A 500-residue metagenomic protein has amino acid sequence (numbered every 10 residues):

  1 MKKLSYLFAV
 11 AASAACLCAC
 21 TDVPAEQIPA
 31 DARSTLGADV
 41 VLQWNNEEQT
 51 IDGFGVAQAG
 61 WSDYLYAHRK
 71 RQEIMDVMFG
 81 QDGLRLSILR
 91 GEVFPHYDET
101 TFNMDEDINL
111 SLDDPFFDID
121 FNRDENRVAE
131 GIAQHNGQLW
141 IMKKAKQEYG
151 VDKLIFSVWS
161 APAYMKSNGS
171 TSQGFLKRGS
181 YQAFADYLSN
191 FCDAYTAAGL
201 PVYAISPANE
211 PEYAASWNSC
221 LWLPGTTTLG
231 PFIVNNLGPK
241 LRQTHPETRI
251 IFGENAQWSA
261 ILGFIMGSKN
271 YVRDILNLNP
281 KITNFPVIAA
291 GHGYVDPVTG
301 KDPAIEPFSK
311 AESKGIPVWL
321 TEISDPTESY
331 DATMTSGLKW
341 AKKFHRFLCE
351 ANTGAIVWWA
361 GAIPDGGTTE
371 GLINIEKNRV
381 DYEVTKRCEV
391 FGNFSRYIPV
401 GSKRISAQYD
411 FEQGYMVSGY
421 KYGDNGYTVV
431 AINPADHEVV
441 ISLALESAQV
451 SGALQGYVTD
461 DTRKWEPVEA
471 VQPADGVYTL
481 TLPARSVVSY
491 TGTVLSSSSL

Functional and structural regions predicted by a protein language model:
C16-L36: Bacterial Sec-dependent N-terminal signal peptides
G37, Q43-Y203, P224-G225, N235: N-terminal catalytic cores of secreted or lumenal carbohydrate-active enzymes
D52-Q58, L86-V93, K153-V158, Y203-P207 (+6 more regions): Structural recognition of the beta-strand scaffold that forms the well-ordered cores of secreted hydrolase catalytic
A183-P201, P211-I323: Active-site neighborhood of glycoside hydrolase catalytic domains
G315-N393, I405-F411: Aromatic/acidic polysaccharide-binding cleft in carbohydrate-active enzymes
D410-V450, R485: Carbohydrate-binding surface patches
E446-W465: Solvent-exposed beta-hairpin/edge-strand motifs
V471-L500: C-terminal beta-strand-rich structural cap/linker in extracellular carbohydrate-active enzymes
